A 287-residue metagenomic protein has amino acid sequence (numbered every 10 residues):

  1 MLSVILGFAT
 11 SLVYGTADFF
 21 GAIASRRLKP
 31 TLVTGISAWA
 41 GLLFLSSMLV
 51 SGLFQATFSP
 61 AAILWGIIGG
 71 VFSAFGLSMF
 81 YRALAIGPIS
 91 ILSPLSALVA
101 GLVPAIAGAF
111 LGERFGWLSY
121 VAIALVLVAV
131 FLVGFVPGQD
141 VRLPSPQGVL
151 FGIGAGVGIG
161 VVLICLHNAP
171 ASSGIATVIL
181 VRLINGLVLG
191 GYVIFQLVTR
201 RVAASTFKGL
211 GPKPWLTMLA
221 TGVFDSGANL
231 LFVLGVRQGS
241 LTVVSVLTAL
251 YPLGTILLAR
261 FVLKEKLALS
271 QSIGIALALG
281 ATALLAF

Functional and structural regions predicted by a protein language model:
M1-F8, G101-V157, K266, S270-F287: Juxtamembrane helix-loop boundary signature in multi-pass membrane transporters
M1-L12, F20-G21, R26-T31, I36-G66 (+6 more regions): Membrane-interface interhelical linkers
M1-Y14, A56-S73, G112-V128, I175-L187 (+1 more regions): Structural signature of hydrophobic alpha-helical transmembrane segments
V13-A17, F44, F72-M79, V99-A107 (+4 more regions): Membrane-embedded alpha-helical core segments of multi-pass
P30, I89, F115, G174-I175 (+2 more regions): Membrane-helix interface/capping residues of multi-pass secondary transporters
V33-T34, L92, T177-V178: Juxtamembrane helix-start motifs in multi-pass secondary transporters
W39-L45, L95-A109, I184-V188, A228-L231 (+2 more regions): Alpha-helical transmembrane segments of compact multi-pass small-molecule transporters, enriched in specific families
L45-Q55, P104-S119, V157-I175, F224-G239 (+1 more regions): Hydrophobic alpha-helical transmembrane segments in multi-pass integral membrane proteins
